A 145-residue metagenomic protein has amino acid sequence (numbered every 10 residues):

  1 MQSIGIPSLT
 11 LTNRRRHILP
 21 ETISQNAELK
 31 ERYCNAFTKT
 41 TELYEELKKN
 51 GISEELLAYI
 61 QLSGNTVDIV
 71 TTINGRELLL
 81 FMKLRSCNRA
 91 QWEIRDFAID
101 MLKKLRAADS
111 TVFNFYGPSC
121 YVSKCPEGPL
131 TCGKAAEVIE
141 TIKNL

Functional and structural regions predicted by a protein language model:
M1-L145: Family-specific signature for flavin-dependent thymidylate synthase
